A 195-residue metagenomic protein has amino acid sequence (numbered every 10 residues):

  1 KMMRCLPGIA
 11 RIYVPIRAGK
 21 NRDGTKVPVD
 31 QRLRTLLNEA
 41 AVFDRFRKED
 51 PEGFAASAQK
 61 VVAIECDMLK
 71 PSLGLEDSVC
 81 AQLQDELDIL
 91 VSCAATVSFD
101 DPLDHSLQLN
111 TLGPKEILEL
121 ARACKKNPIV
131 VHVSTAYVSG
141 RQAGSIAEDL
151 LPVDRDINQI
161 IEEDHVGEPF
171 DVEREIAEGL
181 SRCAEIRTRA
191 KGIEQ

Functional and structural regions predicted by a protein language model:
K1-G8: Canonical Rossmann dinucleotide-binding motif of NAD(H)/NADP(H)-dependent dehydrogenases/reductases, specifically
A10-R11, I129: Residues at the starts of beta-strands that form the adenosine-phosphate
R11-I64: Glycine-rich phosphate-binding loop and adjoining beta1-alpha1-beta2 segment of Rossmann-like nucleotide-binding folds
I16, C93-A94: Glycine-rich, N-terminal phosphate-binding loop of Rossmann-like dinucleotide-binding domains
R17, M68, T135: Active-site loop/turn elements of alpha/beta-hydrolase fold enzymes, especially the short glycine-/histidine-rich
I64-C66, P71: Cofactor-binding loops of NAD(P)H-dependent oxidoreductases, dominated by short-chain dehydrogenase/reductases
L73-D85: Short amphipathic alpha-helix with an adjacent loop that forms part of the alpha/beta core around
D85, I89-C93, D100-Q108, L112-Q195: Conserved Rossmann-fold NAD(P)-dependent oxidoreductase catalytic core, especially the SDR/UDP-sugar
